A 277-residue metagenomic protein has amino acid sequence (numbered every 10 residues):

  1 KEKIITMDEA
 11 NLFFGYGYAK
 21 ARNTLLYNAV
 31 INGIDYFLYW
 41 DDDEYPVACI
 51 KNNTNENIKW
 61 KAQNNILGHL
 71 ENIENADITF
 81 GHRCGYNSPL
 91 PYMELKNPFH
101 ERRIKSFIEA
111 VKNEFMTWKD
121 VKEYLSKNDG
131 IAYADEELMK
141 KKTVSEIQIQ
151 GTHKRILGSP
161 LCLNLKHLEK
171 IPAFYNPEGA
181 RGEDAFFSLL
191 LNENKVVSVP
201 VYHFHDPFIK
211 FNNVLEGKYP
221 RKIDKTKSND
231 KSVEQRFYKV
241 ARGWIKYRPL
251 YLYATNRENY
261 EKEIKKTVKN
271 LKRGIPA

Functional and structural regions predicted by a protein language model:
K1-N32, K51, N57-I58: Active-site-proximal specificity loops/subdomain of glycosyltransferases
I34-N53: Short beta-strand-to-loop acidic/aromatic patch adjacent to the donor-nucleotide binding site
W40-D41, V197-D206: Catalytic beta-strand/loop signature of glycosyltransferases that borders the donor
V47-K170: Conserved catalytic core of nucleotide-sugar-dependent glycosyltransferases
P172-F174: N-terminal cationic and glycine-rich segments that engage phosphates or anionic surfaces
A180-F186: Acidic donor-binding loop at a coil-to-helix junction in glycosyltransferase catalytic cores that engages
L191-N192: Hydrophobic residues within well-ordered alpha-helices
H205-I209, L215-A277: Terminal low-complexity segments of carbohydrate-biosynthetic enzymes
